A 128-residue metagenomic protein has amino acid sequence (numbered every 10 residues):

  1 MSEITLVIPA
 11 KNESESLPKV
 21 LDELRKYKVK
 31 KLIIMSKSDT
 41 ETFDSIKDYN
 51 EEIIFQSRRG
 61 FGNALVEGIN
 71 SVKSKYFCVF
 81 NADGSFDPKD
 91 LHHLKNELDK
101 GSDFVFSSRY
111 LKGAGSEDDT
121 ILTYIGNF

Functional and structural regions predicted by a protein language model:
E3-T5: Cell-envelope/extracellular polymer assembly enzymes that use nucleotide-activated donors
N12-K26: Short, well-formed alpha-helical segments that are part of the catalytic scaffolds of diverse glycosyltransferases
E13-S16, S38, F61, D87: Donor nucleotide-sugar binding loop of glycosyltransferases
L24, G68, D83: Residue-level signature of catalytic and energy-coupling elements of molecular machines, predominantly ATP/GTP-dependent
K30, F43-S71: Conserved donor nucleotide-binding strand/loop of the catalytic core
M35-F43: A conserved acidic beta->alpha catalytic loop
S57-R59, N63-N70, Y76, K89-F128: Acceptor/aglycone-binding surface of glycosyltransferases and processive sugar-polymer synthases
K75-S85: Short beta-strand-to-loop acidic/aromatic patch adjacent to the donor-nucleotide binding site
